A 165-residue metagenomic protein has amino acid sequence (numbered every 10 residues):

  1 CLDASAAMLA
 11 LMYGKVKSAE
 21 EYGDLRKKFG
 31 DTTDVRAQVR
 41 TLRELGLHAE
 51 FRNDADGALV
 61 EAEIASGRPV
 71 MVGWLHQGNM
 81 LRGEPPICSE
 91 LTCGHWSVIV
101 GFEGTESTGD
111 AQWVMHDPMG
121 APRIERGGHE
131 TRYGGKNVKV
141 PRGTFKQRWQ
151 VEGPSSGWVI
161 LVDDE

Functional and structural regions predicted by a protein language model:
L2-A55, S66, Q147-E165: Cysteine-nucleophile protease catalytic domains, especially the papain-like/related folds used in DUB/UBL proteases
Y13, D54, V72, H76 (+5 more regions): Generic alpha-helix signal with a bias toward terminal, lower-confidence helices and secondary-structure junctions
L45-E50, P69-G73, S89, R132-V138: Short linear motifs at secondary-structure transitions and domain/linker junctions
N53-G120: Active-site-adjacent substructure of cysteine-protease-like catalytic cores
E90-L91, V100-E165: Noncatalytic regulatory segments and standalone regulatory/sensor domains
